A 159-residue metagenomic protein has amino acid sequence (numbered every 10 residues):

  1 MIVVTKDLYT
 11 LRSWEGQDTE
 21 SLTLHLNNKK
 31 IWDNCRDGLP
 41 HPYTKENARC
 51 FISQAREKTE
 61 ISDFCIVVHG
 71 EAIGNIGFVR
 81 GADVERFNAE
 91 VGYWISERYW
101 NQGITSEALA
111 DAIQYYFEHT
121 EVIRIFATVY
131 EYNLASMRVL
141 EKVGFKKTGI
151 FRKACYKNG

Functional and structural regions predicted by a protein language model:
M1-E20, L24-K30, D63-G159: Acyl-donor (CoA/ACP) binding surface of acyl/acetyltransferases
Y9, W14, R49, R56-E57: Bulky hydrophobic/aromatic packing residues
K30-I52: Conserved GNAT-fold acetyl-CoA-binding loop/helix
S53-C65: A short helix-loop-beta-strand connector motif used in the catalytic cores of GNAT acetyltransferases and, in some
